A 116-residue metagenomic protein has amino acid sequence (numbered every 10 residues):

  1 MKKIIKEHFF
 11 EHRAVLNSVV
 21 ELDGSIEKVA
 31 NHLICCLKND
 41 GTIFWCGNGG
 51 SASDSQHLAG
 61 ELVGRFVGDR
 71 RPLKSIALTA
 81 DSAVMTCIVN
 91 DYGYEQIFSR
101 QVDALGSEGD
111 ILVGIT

Functional and structural regions predicted by a protein language model:
M1, L22-I26, S51: Residue-level recognition of alpha-helical structural elements
M1-E21: Generic N-terminal amphipathic, Lys/Arg-enriched alpha-helix
V20-N39: A short, well-structured juxtamembrane/interface segment
C35-G106: Glycine-rich, small/polar surface segments that engage phosphate groups of diverse ligands
E108-T116: C-terminal binding/interaction regions
